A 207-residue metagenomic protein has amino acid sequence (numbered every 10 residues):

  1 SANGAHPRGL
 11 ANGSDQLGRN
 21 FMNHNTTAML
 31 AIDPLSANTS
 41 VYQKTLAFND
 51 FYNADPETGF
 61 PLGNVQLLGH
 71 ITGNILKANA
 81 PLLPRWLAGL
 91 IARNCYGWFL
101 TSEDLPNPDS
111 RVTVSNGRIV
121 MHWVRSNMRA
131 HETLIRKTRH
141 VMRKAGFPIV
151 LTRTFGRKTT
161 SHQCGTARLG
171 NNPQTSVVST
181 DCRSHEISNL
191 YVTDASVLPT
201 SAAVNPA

Functional and structural regions predicted by a protein language model:
S1, R111, N205-A207: Short, intrinsically disordered, charge-balanced linker/junction segments flanking boundaries in proteins
S1-R8: Flavin (primarily FAD) binding-site architecture
H6, L35-S40, T175-V177: Short helix-loop capping/hinge motifs at secondary-structure junctions, enriched in acidic/polar residues
G9, G13, L17, P206: Short acidic-hydrophobic sequence patches enriched in Asp/Glu that either
S14-M128, Q163, H185, V192-S201: FAD cofactor-binding and catalytic pocket of flavoenzymes
S115-G117, S179-T180, A207: Short, polar loop/linker segments at the starts of domains and inter-domain junctions
S126-T200: A glycine-rich dinucleotide-binding beta-alpha-beta segment and adjacent secondary-structure elements that constitute
